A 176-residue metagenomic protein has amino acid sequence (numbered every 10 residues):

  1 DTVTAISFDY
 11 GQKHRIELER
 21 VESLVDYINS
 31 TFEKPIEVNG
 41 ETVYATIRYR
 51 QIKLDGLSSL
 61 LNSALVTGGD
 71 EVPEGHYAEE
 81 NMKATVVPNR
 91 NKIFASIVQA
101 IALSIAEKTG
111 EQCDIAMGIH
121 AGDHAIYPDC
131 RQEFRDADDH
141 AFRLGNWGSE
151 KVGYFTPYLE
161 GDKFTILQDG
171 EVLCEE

Functional and structural regions predicted by a protein language model:
D1-E176: Nucleotide-activated chemistry modules centered on ATP-dependent adenylation/adenylyltransferase
